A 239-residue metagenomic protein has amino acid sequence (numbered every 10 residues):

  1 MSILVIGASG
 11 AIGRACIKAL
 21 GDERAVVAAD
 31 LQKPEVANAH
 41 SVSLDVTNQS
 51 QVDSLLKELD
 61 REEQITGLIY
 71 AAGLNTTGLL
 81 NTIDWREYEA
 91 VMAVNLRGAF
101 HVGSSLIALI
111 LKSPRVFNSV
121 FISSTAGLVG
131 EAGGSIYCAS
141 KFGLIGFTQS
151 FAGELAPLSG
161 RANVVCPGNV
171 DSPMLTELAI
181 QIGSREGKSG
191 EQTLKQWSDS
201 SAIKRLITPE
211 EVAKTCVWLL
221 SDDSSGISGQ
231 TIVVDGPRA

Functional and structural regions predicted by a protein language model:
S9, I17: N-terminal Rossmann NAD(P)H-binding glycine-rich loop of SDR-like oxidoreductase domains
L79-L80, D84-M92, W197: Substrate-binding pocket helix/loop in short-chain dehydrogenase/reductase
N81, V129-I136, P157, K204 (+1 more regions): Active-site loop immediately N-terminal to the catalytic Tyr-X3-Lys motif of short-chain dehydrogenase/reductase
G103, S140, T148: Active-site helix of classical SDR
S124: Residue(s) in the substrate-gating loop at a strand-loop-helix junction that position the organic substrate next
A156-R161, I227-G229: Short, small/polar-rich loop/turn modules that mediate ligand/substrate recognition or access, typified
I203-V234: C-terminal substrate-recognition "lid" of short-chain dehydrogenase/reductases
